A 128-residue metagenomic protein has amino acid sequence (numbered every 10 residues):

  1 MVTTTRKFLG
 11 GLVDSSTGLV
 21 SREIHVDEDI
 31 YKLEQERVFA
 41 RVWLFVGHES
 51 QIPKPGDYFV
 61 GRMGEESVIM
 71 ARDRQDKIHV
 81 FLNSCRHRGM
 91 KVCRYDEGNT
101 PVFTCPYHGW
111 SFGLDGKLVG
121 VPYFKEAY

Functional and structural regions predicted by a protein language model:
M1, E23-D27, E34, T104-G109: Short low-complexity stretches enriched in small and charged residues
M1-G11, K32: Peripheral, non-cofactor segments flanking catalytic/redox cores
T3-T5, T17, T100, T104: Residue-identity detector for threonine
T4-T5, S21, H48, P106 (+1 more regions): Alpha-helix initiation/capping motif
F8-R22: Short, contiguous pre-domain boundary segments
V20-G64, V68-I69: Non-catalytic accessory segments flanking enzyme active sites
I52-Y128: Rieske [2Fe-2S] iron-sulfur-binding domain
